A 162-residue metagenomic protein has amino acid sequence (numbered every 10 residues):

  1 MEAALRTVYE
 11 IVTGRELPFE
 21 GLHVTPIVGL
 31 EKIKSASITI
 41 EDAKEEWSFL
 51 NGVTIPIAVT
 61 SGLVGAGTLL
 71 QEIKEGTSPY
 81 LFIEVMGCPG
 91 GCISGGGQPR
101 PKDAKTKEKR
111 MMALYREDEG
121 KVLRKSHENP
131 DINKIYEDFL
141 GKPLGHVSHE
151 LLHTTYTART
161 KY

Functional and structural regions predicted by a protein language model:
M1-Y162: Iron-sulfur (Fe-S) cluster-binding modules
